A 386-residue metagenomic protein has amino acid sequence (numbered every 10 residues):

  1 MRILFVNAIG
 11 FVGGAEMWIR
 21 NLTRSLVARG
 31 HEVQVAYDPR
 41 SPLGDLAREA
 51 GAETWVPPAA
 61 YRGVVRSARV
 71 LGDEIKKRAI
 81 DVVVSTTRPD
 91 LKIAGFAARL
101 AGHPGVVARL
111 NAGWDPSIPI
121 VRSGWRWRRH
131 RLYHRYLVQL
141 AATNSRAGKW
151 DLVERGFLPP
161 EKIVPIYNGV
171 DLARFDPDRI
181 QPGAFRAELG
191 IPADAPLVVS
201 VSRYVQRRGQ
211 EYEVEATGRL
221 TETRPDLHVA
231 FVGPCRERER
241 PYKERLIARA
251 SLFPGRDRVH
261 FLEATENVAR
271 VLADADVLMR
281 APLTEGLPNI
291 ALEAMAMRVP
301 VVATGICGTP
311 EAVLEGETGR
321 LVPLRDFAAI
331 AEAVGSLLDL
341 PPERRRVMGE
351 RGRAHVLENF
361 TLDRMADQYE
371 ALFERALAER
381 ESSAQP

Functional and structural regions predicted by a protein language model:
G13-R24, P196-R219, P241, A328 (+1 more regions): A conserved mid-protein helix/loop that constitutes part of the nucleotide-sugar donor-binding site
A36-Y37, P300-A303, V313: Short hydrophobic beta-strand element within catalytic cores of glycosyltransferases and related nucleotide-activated
Y136-P165, V170-F175: A short, active-site helix/loop in glycosyltransferases that binds the activated sugar's phosphate group
D176-I191, E244-A248, E343, Q368: A short helix/loop element that forms part of the nucleotide-sugar donor recognition site in Leloir-type
A187, S336, E343-N359, M365-A371: A short, well-ordered alpha-helix in the C-terminal region of glycosyltransferases
K243-E263: Nucleotide-activated donor-binding/catalytic signature segment of Leloir-type glycosyltransferases, i.e., the conserved
A264, L283: Aromatic "clamp/platform" in nucleotide-sugar-dependent glycosyltransferases that forms part of the donor/acceptor
E315-G316, R320-F327, S336-P342: Conserved acidic donor-binding segment of nucleotide-sugar-dependent glycosyltransferases
